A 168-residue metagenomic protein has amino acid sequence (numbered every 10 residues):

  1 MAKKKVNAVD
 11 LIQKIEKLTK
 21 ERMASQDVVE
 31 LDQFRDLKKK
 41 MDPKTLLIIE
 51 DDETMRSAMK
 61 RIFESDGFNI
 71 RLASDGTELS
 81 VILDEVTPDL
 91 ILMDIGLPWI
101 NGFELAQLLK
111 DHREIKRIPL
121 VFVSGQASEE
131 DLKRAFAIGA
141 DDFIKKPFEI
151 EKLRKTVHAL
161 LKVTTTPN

Functional and structural regions predicted by a protein language model:
M1-T45, R154, H158-N168: Non-catalytic signal-transmission and effector/linker regions of two-component phosphorelay proteins
E50: Conserved acidic carboxylate
S57-S65: Charged docking surfaces used in two-component/phosphorelay signaling
L72-L90: Acidic, metal-coordinating helix/loop segments flanking the phosphotransfer/catalytic sites of two-component signaling
D94, S124: Active-site residues of response regulator receiver
P98, S128: The feature encodes the CheY-like receiver
